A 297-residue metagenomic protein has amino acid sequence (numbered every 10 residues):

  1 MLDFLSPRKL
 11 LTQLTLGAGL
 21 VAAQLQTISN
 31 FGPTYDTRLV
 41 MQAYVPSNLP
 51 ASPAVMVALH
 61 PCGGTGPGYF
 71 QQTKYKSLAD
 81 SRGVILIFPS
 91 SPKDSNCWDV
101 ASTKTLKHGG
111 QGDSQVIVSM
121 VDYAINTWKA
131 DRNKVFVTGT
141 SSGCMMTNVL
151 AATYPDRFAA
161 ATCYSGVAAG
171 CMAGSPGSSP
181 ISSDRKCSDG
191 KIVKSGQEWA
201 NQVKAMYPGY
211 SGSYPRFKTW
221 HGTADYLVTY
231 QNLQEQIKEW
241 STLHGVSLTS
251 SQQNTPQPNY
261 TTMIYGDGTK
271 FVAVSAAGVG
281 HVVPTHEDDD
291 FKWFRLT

Functional and structural regions predicted by a protein language model:
L2-V55, P67-G68, T73, S81 (+9 more regions): A domain-start/cap signature at the N-terminus of enzymes
L49-N96, C171, T229, V283: Short substrate-entry loop that stabilizes the transition state in hydrolases
V57-G63, S165, H221, A277: The conserved beta1-alpha1 loop
S90-G112, G174-S175: Cap/lid segment of the alpha/beta-hydrolase catalytic domain
T105-W128, V149: Alpha/beta-hydrolase active-site loop
V137-G139, Y164, W220: Short beta-strand immediately N-terminal to the catalytic nucleophile in serine-hydrolase-like folds
C144-D156, S165: Short glycine-enriched nucleophile-adjacent loop and the immediately C-terminal alpha-helix near the catalytic center
T219-H221, D225: Short beta-strand/loop motif that positions the catalytic acidic residue of the alpha/beta-hydrolase fold
